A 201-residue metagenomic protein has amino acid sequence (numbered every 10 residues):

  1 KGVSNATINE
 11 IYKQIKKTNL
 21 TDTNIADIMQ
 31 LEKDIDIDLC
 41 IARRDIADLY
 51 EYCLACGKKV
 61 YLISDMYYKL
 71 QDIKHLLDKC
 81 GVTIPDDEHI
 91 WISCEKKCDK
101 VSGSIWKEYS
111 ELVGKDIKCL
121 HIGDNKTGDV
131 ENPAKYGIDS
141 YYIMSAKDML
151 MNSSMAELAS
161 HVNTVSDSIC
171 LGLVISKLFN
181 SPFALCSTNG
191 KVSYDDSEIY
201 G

Functional and structural regions predicted by a protein language model:
K1, K16-K33, T83-W91, D116-K118: Short, surface-exposed acidic
K1, M149-V165: Conserved phosphoryl-transfer catalytic core
N5-Y61: Short, acidic loop-to-helix structural element flanking the phosphoryl-transfer center in phosphate-processing enzymes
A42, Y68-Q71, K97-K100, T127-V130 (+1 more regions): Flexible loop/turn segments at secondary-structure boundaries
Y61-K118: Substrate-recognition "cap/lid" segment bordering the active-site pocket of phosphatases
I122, T127-M155: Acidic, Mg2+-coordinating phosphoryl-transfer loop and its flanking beta/alpha structural elements, shared across
N132, N163-P182, T188: Extended catalytic-interface subdomain
K191-G201: Non-catalytic interaction/regulatory modules that flank or connect domains
